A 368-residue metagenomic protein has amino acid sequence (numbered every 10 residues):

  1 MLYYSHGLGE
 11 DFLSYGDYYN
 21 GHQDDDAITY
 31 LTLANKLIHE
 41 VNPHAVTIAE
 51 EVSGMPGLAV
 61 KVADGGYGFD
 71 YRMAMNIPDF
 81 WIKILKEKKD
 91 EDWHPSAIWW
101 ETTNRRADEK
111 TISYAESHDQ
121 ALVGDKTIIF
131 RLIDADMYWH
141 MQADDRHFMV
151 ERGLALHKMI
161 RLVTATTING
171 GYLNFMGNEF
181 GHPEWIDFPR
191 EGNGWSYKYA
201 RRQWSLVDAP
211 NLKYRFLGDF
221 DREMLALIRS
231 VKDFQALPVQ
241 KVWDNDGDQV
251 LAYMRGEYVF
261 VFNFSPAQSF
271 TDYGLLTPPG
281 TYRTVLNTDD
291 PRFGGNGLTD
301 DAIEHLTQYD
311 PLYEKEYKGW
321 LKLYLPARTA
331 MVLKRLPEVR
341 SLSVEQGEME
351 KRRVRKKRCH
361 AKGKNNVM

Functional and structural regions predicted by a protein language model:
M1-L2: Short acidic catalytic loops
G9-A200, R229-G274, P278-T281, V285-D289 (+1 more regions): Conserved alpha/beta catalytic core and glycan-binding cleft of carbohydrate-active enzymes
Q203, A209-V231: Catalytic cores of secreted or luminal carbohydrate-active enzymes
G256, D301-R340: C-terminal beta-strand-rich structural cap/linker in extracellular carbohydrate-active enzymes
S341-Q346: Polybasic, low-complexity intrinsically disordered segments
